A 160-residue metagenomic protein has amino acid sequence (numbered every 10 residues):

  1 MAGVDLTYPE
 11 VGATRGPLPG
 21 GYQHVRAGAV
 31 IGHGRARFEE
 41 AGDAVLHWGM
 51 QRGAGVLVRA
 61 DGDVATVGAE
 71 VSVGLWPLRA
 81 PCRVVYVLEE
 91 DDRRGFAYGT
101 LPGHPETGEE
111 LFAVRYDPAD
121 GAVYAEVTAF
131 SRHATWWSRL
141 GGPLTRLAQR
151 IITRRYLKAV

Functional and structural regions predicted by a protein language model:
M1-G74: Hydrophobic ligand-binding cavity/cleft-lining segments
D5, G28, P81, G95 (+1 more regions): A residue-level signal for beta-strand positions that form part of recognition/binding surfaces within mature
A27, V127-A129, Y156: A structural signal for short, well-ordered beta-strand segments
G42-M50, E89, G103, A119 (+1 more regions): Short, intrinsically disordered, mixed-charge
S72, G95-A97, A122-E126: General beta-strand recognition
W76-A119: Hydrophobic-ligand binding "helix-grip"
L101-L147: Beta-strand/loop substructures that line and gate deep hydrophobic ligand-binding cavities in soluble
Q149-V160: Long, compositionally biased interface segments
